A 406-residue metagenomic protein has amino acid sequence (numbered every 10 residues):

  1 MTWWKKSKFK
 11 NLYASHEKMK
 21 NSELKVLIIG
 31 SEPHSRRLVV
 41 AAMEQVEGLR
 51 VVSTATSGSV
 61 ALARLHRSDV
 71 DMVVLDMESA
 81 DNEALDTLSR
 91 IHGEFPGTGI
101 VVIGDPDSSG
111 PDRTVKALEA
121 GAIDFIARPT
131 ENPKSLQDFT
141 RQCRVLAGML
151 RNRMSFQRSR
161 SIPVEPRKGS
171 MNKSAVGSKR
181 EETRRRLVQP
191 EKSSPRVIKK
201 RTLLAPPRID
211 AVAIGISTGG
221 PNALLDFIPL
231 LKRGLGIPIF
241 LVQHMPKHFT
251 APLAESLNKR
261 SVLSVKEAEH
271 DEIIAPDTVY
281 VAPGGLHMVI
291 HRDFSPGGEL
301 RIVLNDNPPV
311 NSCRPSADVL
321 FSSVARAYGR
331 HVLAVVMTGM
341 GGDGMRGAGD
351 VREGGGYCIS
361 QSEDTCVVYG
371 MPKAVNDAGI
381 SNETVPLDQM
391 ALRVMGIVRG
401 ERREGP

Functional and structural regions predicted by a protein language model:
W3-W4, K8-P406: Conserved acid/base catalytic micro-environments in cytosolic active-site loops
